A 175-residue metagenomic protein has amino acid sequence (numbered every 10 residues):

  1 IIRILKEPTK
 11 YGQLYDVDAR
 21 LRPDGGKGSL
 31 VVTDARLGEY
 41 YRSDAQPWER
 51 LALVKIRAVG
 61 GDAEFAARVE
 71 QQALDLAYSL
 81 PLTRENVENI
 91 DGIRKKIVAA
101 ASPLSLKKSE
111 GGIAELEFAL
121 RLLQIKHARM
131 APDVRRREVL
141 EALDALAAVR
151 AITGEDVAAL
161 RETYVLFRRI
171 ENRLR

Functional and structural regions predicted by a protein language model:
I1-R175: A nucleotide- and high-energy phosphate-metabolite-utilizing enzyme signature
